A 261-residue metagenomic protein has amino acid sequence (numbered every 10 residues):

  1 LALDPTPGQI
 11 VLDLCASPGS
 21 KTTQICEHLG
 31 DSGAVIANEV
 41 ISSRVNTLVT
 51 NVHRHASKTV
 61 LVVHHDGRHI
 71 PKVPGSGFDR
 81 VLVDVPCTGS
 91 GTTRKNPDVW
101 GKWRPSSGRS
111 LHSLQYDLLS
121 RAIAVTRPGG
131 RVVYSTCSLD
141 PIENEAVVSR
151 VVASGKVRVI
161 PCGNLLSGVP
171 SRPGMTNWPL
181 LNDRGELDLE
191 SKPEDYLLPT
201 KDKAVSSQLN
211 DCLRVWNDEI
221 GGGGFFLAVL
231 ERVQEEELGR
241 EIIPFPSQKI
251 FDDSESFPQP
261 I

Functional and structural regions predicted by a protein language model:
L1-I261: S-adenosylmethionine
